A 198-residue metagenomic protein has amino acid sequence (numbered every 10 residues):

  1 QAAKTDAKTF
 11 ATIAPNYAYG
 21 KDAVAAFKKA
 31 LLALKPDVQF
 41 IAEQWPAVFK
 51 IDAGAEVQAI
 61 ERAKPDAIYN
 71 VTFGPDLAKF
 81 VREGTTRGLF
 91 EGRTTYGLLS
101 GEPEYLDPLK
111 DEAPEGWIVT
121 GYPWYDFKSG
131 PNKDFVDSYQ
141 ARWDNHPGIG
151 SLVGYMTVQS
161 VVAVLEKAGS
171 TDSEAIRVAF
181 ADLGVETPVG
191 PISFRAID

Functional and structural regions predicted by a protein language model:
Q1-R87, D126-G130, D134: Extracellular/periplasmic Venus flytrap/periplasmic-binding protein
K4, E61-A63, G88-E91, K110-A113 (+2 more regions): Extracellular/periplasmic catalytic domains that process cell-envelope and extracellular macromolecules
D22, K79, E104-Y105, S160: Phosphate- and divalent-cation-binding pockets in alpha/beta enzyme and binding domains that engage nucleotide-derived
K28, A78-V81, V158-V162, R177: Predominant activation on well-ordered alpha-helical scaffold segments within soluble catalytic domains
I41-E43, T94-L98, E174-A181: Beta-strand segments within the central parallel beta-sheet cores of soluble alpha/beta enzyme folds
A53-V57, S151-V158, V162: Short, amphipathic alpha-helical "lid/cap" segments that border enzyme active or binding sites
E83-Y155, E166-G169: Extracellular/periplasmic periplasmic-binding protein-like sensory domains
S138-S151, S160-D198: Segments of small-molecule ligand-sensing domains
